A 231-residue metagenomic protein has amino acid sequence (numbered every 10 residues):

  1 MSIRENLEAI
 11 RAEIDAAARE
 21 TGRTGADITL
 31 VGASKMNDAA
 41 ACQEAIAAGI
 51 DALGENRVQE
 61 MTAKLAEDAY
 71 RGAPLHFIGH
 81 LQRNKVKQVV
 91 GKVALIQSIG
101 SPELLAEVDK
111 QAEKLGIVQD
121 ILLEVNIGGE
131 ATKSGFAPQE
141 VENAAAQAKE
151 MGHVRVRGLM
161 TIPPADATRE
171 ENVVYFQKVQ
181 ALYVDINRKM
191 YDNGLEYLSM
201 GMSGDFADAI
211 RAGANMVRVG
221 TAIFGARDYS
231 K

Functional and structural regions predicted by a protein language model:
M1-G204, I210-A212, F224: Conserved alpha/beta-domain cores
A214-K231: Gly/Pro- and small hydrophobic-enriched strand-loop and loop-to-helix capping segments that sit at the rims
